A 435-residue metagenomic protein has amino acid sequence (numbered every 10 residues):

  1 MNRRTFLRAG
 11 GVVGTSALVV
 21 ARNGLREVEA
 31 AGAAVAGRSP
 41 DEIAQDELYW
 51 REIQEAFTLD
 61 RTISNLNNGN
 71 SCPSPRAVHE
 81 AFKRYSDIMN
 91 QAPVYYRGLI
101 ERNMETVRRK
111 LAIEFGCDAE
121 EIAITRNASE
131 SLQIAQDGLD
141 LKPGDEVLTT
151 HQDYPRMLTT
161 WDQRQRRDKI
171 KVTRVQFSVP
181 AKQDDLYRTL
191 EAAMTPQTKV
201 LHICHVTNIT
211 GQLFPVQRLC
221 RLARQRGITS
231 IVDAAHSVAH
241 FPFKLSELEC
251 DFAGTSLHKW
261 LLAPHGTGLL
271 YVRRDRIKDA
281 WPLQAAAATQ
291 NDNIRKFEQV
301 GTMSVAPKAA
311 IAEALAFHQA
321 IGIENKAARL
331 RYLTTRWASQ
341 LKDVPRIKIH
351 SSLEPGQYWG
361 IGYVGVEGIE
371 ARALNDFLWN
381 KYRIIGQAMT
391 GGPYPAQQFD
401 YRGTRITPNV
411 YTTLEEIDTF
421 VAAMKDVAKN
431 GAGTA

Functional and structural regions predicted by a protein language model:
T5-A435: Pyridoxal 5′-phosphate
